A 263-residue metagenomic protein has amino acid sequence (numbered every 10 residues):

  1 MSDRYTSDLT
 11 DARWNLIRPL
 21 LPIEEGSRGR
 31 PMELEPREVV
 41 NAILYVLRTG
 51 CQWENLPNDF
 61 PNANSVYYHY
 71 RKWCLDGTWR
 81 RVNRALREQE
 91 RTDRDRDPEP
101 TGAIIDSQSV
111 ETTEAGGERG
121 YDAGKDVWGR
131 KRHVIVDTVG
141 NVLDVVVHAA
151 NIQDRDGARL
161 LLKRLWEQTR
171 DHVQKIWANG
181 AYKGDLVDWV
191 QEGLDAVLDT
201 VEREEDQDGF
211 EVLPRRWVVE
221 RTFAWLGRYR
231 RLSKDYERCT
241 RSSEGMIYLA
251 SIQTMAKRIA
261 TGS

Functional and structural regions predicted by a protein language model:
M1-S263: Short alpha-helical elements
